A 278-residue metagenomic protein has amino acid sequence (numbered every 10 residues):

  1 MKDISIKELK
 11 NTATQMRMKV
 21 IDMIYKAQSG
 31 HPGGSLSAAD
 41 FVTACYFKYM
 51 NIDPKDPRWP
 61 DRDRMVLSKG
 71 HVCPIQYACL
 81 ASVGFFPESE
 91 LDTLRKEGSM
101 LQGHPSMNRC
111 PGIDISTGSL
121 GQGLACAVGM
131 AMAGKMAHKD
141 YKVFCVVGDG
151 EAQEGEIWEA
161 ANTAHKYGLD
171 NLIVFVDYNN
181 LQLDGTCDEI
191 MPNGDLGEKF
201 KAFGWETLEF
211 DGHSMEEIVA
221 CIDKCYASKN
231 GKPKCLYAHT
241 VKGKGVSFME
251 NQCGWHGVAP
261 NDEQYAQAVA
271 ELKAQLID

Functional and structural regions predicted by a protein language model:
M1-M16: N-terminal hydrophobic or amphipathic helices/low-complexity stretches enriched in small/hydrophobic/Pro/Gly
A13-S29, D177-N179: N-terminal capping segment at the start of a domain
V20-M23, S35-K166: Cofactor-binding active-site loop characterized by glycine-rich and histidine/acidic residues
Q28-P32, E90-L91, C235, D278: Flexible, glycine/charged-enriched surface loops at secondary-structure junctions
H71-V72, Q76, N179-N180, S214 (+1 more regions): Glycine-rich beta-alpha junction loops
Y77-C79, S106, E156-W158, D184-D188 (+2 more regions): Short acidic, glycine/serine/threonine-rich loops at helix termini
G112, S116-S119, L124-S228: Thiamine diphosphate
M215-D278: Glycine/aspartate-rich loop-and-adjacent alpha/beta segment that forms the canonical ThDP
